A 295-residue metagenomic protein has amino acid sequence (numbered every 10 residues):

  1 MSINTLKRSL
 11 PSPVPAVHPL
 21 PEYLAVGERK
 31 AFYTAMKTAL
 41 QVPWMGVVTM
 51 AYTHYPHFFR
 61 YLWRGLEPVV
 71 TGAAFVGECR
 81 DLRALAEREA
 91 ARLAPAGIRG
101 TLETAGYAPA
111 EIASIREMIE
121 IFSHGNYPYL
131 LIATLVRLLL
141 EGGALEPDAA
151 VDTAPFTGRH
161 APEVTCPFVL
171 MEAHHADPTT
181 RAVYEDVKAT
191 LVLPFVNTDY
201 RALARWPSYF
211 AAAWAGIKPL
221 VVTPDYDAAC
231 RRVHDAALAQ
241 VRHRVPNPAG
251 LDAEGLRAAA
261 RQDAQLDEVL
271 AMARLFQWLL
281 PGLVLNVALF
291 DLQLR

Functional and structural regions predicted by a protein language model:
M1-R295: Hydrophobic alpha-helical segments
